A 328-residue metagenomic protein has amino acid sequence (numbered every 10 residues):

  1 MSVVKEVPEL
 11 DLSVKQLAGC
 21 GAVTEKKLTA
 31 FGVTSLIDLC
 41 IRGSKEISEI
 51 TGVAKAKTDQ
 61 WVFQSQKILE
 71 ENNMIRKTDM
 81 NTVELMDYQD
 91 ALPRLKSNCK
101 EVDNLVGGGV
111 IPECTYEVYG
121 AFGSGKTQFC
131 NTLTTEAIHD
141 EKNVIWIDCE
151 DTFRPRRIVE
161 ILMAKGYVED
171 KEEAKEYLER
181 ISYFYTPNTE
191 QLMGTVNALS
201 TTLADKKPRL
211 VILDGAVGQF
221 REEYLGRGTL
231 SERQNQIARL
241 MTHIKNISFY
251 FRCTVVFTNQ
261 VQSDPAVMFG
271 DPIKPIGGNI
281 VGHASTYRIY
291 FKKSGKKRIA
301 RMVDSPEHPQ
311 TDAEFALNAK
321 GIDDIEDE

Functional and structural regions predicted by a protein language model:
S2-A18, T24-K26, C40-E49, V62: Extended, structured, electrostatic nucleic-acid-contact surfaces
G21-A22, A54: Small-residue hinge/turn detector
K27, E46, I50, W61-E169: The Walker A/P-loop phosphate-binding site
S44, C149-D151, G215-V217, Q260-V261 (+1 more regions): Short, ordered loop/turn segments at secondary-structure junctions
K96-C99, D103, P112, P155 (+4 more regions): Amphipathic alpha-helical transducer elements in NTP-driven molecular machines
D140, K206, I247-F251: Helix C-cap/helix->beta junction micro-motif
E141-T229: Conserved inter-motif catalytic segment of the P-loop NTP-binding fold
Q234-A238, T242-E328: Phosphate-binding/switch region of NTP-binding enzymes
